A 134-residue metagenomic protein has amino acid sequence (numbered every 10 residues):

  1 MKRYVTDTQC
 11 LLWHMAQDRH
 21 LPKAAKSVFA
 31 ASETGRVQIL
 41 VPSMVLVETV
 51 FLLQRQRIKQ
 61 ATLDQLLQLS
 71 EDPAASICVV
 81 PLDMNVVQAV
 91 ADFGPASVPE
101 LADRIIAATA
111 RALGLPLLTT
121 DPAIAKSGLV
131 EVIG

Functional and structural regions predicted by a protein language model:
M1-V41, Q54-Q68, L113, A123 (+2 more regions): Short, well-structured N-terminal submotif of metal-dependent ribonuclease cores
T6, V47, T120: Active-site flanking residues adjacent to catalytic metal/cofactor-binding acidic residues
C10, V45-L46, V86, I105-I106 (+1 more regions): Alpha-helix capping/helix-boundary segments
L12-H14, V50-L52, Q88-A91: A short acidic, helix-capping loop that chelates divalent metal ions and anchors anionic groups
V50, E71, V90, S127-L129: Short secondary-structure boundary/hinge segments and terminal tails
L53, E71-S76: Helix-loop "lid/cap" segments that line or gate small-molecule binding pockets
Q60, A74-T120: Active-site neighborhoods of divalent-metal-dependent phosphate/nucleic-acid chemistry enzymes
